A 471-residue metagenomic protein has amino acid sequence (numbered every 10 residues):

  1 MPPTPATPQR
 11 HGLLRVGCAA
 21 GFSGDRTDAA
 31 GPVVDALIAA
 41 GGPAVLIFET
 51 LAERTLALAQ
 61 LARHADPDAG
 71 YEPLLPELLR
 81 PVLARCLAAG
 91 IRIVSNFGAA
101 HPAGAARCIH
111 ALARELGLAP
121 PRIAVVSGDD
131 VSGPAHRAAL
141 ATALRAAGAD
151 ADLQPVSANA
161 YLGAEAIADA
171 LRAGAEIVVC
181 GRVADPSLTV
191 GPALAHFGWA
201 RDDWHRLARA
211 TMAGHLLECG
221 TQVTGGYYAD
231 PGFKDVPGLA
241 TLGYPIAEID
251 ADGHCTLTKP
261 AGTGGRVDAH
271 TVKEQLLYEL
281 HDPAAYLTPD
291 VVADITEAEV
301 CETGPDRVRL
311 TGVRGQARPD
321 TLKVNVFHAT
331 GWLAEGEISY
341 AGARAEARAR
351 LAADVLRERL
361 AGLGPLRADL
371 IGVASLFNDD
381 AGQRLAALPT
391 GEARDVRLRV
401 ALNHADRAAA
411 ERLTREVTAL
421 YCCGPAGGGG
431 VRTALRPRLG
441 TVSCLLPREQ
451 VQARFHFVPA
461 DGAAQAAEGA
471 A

Functional and structural regions predicted by a protein language model:
P2, G312-A471: C-terminal non-catalytic interaction/assembly regions of soluble proteins
P2-V34: N-terminal amphipathic/basic leader segments beginning at the initiator methionine
P8-R15, E53-D68, L87, V131-Q154: Gly-rich Lys/Arg/Thr-decorated short loops/hinges at beta-loop-alpha junctions or inter-strand turns that position
G41-A59: N-terminal glycine-rich anion-binding loops that anchor highly charged ligand groups
E115-V131, V190-P231: Catalytic or ion-translocation cores adjacent to nucleophile or general acid/base/metal-coordination motifs in diverse
A119-I123, V223-D235, P283-E302, E358-V373 (+1 more regions): Flexible, glycine/charged-enriched surface loops at secondary-structure junctions
S157-L171: Active-site glycine-rich loop that binds ribose-phosphate moieties when present
L207-R314: A conserved active-site cap/scaffold subdomain adjacent to cofactor or substrate pockets
